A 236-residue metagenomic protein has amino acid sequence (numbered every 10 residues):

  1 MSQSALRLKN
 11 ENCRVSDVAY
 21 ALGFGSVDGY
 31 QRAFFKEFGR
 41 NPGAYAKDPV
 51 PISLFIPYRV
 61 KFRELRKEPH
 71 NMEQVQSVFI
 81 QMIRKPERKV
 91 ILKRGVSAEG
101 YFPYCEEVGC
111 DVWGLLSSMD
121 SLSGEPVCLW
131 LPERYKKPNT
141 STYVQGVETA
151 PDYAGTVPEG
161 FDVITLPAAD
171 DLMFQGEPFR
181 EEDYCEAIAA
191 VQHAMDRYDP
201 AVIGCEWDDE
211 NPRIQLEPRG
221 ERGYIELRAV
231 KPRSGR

Functional and structural regions predicted by a protein language model:
M1, S16-D17, G176: A short, structure-level motif marking secondary-structure boundaries and short turns
M1-C13: A short, Lys/Arg-enriched amphipathic alpha-helix from helix-turn-helix/homeodomain DNA-binding modules
L6-K9, D28-R236: A solvent-exposed interaction/effector surface
R14-D17, D28: Residues within helix-turn-helix
A19-Y20, Q31: The alpha-helix within a helix-turn-helix
A21-G25: A short, basic/aromatic helix-end/turn motif that makes direct DNA contacts
